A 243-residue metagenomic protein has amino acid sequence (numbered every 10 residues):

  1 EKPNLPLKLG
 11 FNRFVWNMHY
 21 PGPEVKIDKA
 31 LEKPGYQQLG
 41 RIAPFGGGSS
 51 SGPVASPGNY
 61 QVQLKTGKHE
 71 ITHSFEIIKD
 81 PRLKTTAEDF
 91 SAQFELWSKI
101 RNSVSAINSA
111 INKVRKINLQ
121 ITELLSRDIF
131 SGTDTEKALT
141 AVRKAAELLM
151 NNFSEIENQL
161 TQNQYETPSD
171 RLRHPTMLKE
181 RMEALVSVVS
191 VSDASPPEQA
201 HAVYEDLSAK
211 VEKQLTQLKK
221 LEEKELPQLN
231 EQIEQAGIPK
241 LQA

Functional and structural regions predicted by a protein language model:
E1-S51: Glycine-centered tight-turn motifs at strand-turn-strand junctions
R13-V15, T72-E76: Well-ordered beta-strand positions in beta-sheet-rich domains
N17-H19, K65-G67, I78: Solvent-exposed residues in well-ordered beta-strands and their adjoining turns, especially edge/terminal strands
G22-K26, K65-H73: Short acidic/polar inter-strand loop motif in beta-rich domains
G52-S56: Surface-exposed, short loops/turns at beta-strand junctions within beta-sandwich domains
N59, T66, H73-F75, A106-A243: Mature extracytoplasmic or organellar-lumen-exposed domains after removal of signal/transit peptides
S74-A106: Low-complexity, Pro/Ser/Thr- and charge-rich linker/hinge segments at domain boundaries
